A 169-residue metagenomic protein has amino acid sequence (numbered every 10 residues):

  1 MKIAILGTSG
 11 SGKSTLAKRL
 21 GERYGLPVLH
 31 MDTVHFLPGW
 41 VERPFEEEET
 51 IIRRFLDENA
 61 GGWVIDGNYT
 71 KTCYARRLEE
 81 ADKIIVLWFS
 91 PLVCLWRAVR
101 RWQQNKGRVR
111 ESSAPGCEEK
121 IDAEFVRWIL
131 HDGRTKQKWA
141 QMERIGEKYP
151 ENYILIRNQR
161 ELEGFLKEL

Functional and structural regions predicted by a protein language model:
K2: Walker A (P-loop) ATP-phosphate-binding motif of ABC ATPase nucleotide-binding domains
I5: Hydrophobic anchor at the beta1->P-loop junction of P-loop NTPases
S9: The conserved Walker
K13: Conserved lysine of the Walker
K18-G62: Conserved substrate/cofactor phosphate-moiety recognition/catalytic segment in nucleotide-dependent phosphotransferases
R23, R127-L169: NTP-dependent small-molecule kinase module
T50-L95: Glycine-rich phosphate-binding loop used to anchor ATP phosphates in small-molecule kinases, encompassing both
F89-Q137: A glycine- and Lys/Arg-enriched "phosphate-lid" helix/loop adjacent to the NTP-binding pocket of small-molecule kinases
